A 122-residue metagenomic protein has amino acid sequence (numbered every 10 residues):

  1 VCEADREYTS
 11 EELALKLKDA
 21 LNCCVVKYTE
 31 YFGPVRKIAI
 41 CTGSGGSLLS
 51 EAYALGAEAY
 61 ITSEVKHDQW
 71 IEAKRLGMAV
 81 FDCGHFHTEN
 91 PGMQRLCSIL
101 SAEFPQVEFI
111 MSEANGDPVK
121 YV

Functional and structural regions predicted by a protein language model:
V1-V122: Active-site catalytic microenvironments in core metabolic enzymes, especially phosphate/sugar-handling
